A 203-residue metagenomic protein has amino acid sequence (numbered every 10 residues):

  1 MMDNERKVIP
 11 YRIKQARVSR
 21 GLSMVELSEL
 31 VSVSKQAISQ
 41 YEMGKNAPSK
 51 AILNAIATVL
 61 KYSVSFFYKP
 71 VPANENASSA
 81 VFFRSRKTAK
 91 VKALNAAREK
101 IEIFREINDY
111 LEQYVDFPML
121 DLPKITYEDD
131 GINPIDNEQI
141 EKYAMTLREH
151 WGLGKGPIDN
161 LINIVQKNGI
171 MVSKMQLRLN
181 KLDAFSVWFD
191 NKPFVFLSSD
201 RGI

Functional and structural regions predicted by a protein language model:
M1-I203: Short juxta-domain linker segments that transition from a proline/glycine-rich, charged coil into a short amphipathic
